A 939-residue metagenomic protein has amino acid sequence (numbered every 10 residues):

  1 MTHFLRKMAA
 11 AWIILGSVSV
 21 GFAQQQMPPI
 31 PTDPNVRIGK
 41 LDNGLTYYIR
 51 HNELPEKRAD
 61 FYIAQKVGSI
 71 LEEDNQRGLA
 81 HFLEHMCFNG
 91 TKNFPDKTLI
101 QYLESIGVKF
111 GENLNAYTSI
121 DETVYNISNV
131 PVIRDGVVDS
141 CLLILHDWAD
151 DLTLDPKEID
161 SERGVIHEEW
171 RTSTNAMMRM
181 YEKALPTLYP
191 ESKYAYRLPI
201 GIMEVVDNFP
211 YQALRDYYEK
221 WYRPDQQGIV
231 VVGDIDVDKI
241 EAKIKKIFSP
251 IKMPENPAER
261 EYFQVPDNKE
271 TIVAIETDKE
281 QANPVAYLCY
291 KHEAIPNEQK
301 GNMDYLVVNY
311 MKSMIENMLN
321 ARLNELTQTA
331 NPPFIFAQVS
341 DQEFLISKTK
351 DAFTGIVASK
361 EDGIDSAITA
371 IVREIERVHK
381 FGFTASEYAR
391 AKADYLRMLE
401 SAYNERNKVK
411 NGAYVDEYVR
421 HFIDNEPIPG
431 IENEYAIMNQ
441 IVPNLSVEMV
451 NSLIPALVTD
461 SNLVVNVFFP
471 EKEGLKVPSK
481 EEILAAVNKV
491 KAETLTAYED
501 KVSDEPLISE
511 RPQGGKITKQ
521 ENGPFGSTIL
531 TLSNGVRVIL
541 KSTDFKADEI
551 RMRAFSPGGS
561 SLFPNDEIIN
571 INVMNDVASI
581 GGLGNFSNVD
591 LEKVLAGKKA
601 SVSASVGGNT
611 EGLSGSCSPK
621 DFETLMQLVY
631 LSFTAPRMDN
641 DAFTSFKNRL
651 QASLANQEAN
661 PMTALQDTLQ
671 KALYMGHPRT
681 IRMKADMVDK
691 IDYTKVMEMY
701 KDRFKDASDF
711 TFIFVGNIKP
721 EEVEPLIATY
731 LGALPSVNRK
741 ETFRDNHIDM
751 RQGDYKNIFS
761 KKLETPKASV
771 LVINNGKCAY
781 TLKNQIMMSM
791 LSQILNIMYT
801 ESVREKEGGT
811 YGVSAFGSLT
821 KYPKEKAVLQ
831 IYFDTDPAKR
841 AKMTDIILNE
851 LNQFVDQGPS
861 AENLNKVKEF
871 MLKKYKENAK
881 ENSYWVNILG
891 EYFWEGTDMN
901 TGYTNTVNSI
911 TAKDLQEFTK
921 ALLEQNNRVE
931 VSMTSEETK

Functional and structural regions predicted by a protein language model:
M1-Q25: Bacterial Sec-dependent N-terminal signal peptides
A23-Y48, D236-Y310, I315-N324, Q328-A330 (+11 more regions): Proteolytic maturation boundary segments
R50, P55-E72, L79-A80, K97-D147 (+14 more regions): M16 family metallopeptidases and their MPP-like homologs
M86-F94: Metal-associated gating/positioning segment near the N- to mid-region
N115, Y218-W221, E276-D278, F344-S347 (+5 more regions): Replace "in large, NTP-powered and nucleic-acid-processing enzymes" with "in large, NTP-powered factors and other
D151, P156, R163, S173 (+5 more regions): Non-catalytic, conformational "gating/processing" segments within enzyme and secreted inhibitor domains
E158-A213, Y217-Q226, V230-V232, V237-K245 (+2 more regions): Hydrophobic, small-residue-rich alpha-helical packing segments that form membrane-like cores
